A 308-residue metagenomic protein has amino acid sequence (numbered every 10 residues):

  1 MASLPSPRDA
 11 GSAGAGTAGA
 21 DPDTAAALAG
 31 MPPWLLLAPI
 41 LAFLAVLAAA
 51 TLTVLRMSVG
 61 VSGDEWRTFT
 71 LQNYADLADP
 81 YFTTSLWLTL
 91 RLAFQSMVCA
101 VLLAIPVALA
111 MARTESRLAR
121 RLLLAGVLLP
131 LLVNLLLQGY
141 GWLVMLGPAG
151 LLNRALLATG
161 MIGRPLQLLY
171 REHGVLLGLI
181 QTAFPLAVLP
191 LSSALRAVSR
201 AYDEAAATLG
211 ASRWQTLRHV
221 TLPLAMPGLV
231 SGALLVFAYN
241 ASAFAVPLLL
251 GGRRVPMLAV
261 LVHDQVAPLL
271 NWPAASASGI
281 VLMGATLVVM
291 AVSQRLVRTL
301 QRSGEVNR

Functional and structural regions predicted by a protein language model:
M1-L37, E115-R120, V292-R308: Transmembrane alpha-helical segments of polytopic membrane transport and secretion proteins
M31-G63, A78-R196, V220-F244, G251 (+1 more regions): Membrane-water interface segments at the C-terminal ends of transmembrane alpha-helices in multi-pass inner-membrane
G63-W66, F244-L270, N307-R308: Glycine-rich helix-loop "coupling/hinge" segments at transmembrane-helix boundaries in multipass transporters
F69-A78: A short amphipathic helical element positioned immediately N-terminal to and/or at the very start of a transmembrane
V198-Y202, R302: Short glycine/proline-centered loop/turn elements that form peptide/ligand docking sites
A206: The alpha-helix within a helix-turn-helix
L209-A211, P223: Glycine/proline-centered hinge or cleavage motifs at structural transition points of membrane proteins
